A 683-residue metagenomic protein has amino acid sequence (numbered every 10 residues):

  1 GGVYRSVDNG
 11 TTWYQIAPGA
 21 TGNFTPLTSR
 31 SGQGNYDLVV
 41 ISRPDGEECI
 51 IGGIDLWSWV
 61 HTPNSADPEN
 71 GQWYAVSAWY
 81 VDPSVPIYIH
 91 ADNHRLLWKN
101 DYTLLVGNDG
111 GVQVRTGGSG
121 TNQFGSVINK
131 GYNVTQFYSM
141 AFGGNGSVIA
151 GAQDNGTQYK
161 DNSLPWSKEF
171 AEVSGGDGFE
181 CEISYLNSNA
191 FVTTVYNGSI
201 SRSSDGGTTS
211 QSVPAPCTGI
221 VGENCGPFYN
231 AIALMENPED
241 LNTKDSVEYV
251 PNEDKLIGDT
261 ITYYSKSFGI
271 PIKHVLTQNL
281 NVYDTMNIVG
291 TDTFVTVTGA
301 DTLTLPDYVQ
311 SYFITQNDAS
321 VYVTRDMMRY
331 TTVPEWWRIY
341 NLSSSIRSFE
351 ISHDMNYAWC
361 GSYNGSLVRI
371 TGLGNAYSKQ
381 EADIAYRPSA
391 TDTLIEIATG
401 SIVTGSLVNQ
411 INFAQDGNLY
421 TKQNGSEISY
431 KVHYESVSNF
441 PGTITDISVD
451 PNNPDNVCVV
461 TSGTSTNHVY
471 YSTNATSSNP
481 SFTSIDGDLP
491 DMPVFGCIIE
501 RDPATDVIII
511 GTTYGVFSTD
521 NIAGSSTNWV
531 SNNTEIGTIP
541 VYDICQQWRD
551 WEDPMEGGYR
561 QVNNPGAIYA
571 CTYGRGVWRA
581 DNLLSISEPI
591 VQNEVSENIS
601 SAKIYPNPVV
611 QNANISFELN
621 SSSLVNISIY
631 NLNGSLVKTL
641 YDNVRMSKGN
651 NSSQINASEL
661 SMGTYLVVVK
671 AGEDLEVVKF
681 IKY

Functional and structural regions predicted by a protein language model:
G1-L583: Beta-propeller blade termini and top-face loops
S29-R30, T121, N129, G151-D154 (+6 more regions): N-terminal start-of-chain detector that recognizes signal peptides and the immediate post-cleavage beginning
S31, I87, G131, E172 (+9 more regions): Sterically constrained small-residue positions within well-ordered secondary structures of folded domains
N582-V595: Low-complexity, Pro/Thr/Ser/Gly/Ala-rich linker/spacer regions in secreted, extracellular modular proteins
E594-Y605, V609-Y683: C-terminal outer-membrane/trafficking sorting elements
